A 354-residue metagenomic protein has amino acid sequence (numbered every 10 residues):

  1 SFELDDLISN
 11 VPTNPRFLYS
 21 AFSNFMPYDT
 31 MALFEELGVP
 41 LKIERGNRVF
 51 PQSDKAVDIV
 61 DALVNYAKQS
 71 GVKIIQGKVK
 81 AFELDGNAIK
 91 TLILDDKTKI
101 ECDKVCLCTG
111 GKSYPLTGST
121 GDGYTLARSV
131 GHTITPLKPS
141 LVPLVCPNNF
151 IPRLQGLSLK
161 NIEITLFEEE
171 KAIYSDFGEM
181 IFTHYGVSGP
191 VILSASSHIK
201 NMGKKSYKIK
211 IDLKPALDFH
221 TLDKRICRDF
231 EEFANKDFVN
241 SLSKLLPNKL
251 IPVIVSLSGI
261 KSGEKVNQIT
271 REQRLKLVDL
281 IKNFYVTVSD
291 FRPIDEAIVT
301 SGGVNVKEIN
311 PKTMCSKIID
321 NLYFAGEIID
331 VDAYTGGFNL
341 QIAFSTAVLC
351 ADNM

Functional and structural regions predicted by a protein language model:
S1-K73, K78, F182: Conserved N-terminal/central alpha/beta ligand/cofactor-binding core
F2-F25, G189-P190, A216-D218, L222-K224 (+5 more regions): Catalytic, metal-anchored helix/loop core of enzyme active sites in primary metabolism
L4-D6, P40, T133-P136, V142-Q268: An anion/pyrophosphate-binding glycine-rich loop and adjacent beta-alpha core in soluble alpha-beta enzymes
I75-A88: A conserved short coil-to-beta-strand element within the FAD-binding core of flavoproteins
I75-K78, P252-D332: A glycine-rich dinucleotide-binding beta-alpha-beta segment and adjacent secondary-structure elements that constitute
I93-K104, S175-G178: Core beta-strand elements of the Rossmann-like FAD/NAD(P) dinucleotide-binding domain in flavoenzyme oxidoreductases
K104-F150: Glycine-rich loop(s) and the adjacent beta-strand/alpha-helix scaffold that form part
S113-V130, D330-M354: A conserved FAD-binding loop/helix module that cradles the flavin
